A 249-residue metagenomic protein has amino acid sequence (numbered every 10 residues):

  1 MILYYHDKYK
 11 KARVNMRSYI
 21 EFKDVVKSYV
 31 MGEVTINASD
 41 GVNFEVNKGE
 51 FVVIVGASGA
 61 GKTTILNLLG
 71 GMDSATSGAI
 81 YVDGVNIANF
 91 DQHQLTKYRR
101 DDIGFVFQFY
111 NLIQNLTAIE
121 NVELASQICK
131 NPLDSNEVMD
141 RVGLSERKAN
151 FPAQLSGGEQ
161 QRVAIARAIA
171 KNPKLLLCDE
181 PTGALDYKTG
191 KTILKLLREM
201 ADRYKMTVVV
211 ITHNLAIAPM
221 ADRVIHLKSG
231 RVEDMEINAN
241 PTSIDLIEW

Functional and structural regions predicted by a protein language model:
M1-I2, M31: Short intrinsically disordered, low-complexity coil segments enriched in acidic
L3-N15: Short, Lys/Arg-enriched N-terminal segments with co-localized hydrophobic residues within the first ~10-30 amino acids
R17-L227: ABC family nucleotide-binding domain
R231-W249: Conserved beta-strand-loop-alpha-helix hinge in the C-terminal portion of ABC ATPase nucleotide-binding domains
